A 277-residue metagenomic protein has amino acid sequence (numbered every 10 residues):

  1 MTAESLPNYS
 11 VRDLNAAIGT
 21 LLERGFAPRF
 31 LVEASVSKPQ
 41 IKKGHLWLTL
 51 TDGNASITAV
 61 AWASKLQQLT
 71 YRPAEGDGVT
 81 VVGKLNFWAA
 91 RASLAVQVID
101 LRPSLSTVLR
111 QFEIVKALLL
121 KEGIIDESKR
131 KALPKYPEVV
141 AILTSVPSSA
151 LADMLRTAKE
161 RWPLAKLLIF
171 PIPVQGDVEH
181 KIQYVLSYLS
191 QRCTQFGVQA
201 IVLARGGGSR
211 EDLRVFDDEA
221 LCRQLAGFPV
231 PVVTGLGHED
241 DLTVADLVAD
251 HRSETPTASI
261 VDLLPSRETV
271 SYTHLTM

Functional and structural regions predicted by a protein language model:
M1-G25, R29-E33, K38-K42, H238-L275: Charged, elongated alpha-helical interaction scaffolds
F30-K38, G76-F87: OB-fold and OB-like beta-barrel modules that bind single-stranded nucleic acids
H45-L46, F87-V96: Short, Lys/Arg- and Gly-enriched loop/turn segments at beta-strand edges
L48-A59: OB-fold (S1/OB) nucleic-acid-binding surfaces
I57-T70: Beta-strand/loop nucleic-acid-binding surfaces
Q97-P163: Extended, charge-rich, solvent-exposed interface segments
A141-L275: Short glycine/threonine-rich loop/turn motifs
